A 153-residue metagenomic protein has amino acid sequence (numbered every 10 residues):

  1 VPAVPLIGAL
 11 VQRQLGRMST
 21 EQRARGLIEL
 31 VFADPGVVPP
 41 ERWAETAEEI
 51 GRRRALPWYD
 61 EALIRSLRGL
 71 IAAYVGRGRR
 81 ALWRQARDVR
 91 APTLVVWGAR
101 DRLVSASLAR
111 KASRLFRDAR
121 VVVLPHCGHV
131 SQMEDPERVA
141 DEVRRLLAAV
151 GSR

Functional and structural regions predicted by a protein language model:
V1-R17: Flexible "cap/lid" loop of the alpha/beta hydrolase fold
G16-D88: Conserved alpha/beta-hydrolase catalytic His-Asp/Glu region
G76-R77, R100-V104: Acidic catalytic loop of the alpha/beta-hydrolase fold
R79-L82, A91, S105-R114: Short alpha-helix in the alpha/beta-hydrolase fold that links the catalytic acid
V89, V95-W97, D101: Short beta-strand/loop motif that positions the catalytic acidic residue of the alpha/beta-hydrolase fold
G98, S105-L108, E134-D135: Active-site helix-initiating loop/hinge in glycosyltransferases
R110, L115-R153: Catalytic active-site module of serine/aspartate enzymes centered on a nucleophile-bearing elbow/loop
